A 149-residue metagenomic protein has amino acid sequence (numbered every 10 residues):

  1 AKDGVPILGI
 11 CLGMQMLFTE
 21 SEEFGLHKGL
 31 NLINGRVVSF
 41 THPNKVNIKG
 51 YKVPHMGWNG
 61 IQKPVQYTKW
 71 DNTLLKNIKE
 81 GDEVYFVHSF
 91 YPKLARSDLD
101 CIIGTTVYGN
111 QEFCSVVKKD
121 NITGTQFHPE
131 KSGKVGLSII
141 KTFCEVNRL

Functional and structural regions predicted by a protein language model:
A1-G57: Cysteine-nucleophile active-site neighborhood
L12, K28, S97, V135-S138: Generic recognition of short, well-ordered alpha-helical segments
G50-P54, C114-S115, V135-S138: A short, polar/proline- and glycine-enriched secondary-structure boundary/capping micro-motif
G60-Q126: Active-site oxyanion/phosphate-handling segment shared across diverse enzymes
N121-L149: Acyltransferase
